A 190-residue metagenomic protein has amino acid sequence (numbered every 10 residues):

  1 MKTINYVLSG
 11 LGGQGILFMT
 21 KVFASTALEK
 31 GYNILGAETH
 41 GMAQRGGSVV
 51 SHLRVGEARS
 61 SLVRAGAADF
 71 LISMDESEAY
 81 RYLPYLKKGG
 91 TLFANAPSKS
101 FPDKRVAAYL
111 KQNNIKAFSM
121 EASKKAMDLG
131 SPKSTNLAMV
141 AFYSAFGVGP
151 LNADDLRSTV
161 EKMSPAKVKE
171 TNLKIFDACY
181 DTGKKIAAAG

Functional and structural regions predicted by a protein language model:
M1-G190: Active-site cofactor/cluster-binding pocket
